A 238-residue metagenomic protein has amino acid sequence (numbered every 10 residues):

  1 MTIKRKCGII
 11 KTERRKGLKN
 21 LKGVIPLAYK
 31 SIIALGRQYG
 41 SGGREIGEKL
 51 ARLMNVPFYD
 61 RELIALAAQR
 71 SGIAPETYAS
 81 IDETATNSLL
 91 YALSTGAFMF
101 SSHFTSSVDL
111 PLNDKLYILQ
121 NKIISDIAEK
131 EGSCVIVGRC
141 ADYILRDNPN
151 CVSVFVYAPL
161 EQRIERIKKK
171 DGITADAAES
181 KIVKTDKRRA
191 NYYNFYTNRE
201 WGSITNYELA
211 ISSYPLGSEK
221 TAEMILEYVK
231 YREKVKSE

Functional and structural regions predicted by a protein language model:
Y29-R37, G132: Pre-Walker A (Motif I) flank of P-loop NTPase domains
L35-E48: Glycine-rich phosphate-binding P-loop
P57-A68: Short beta-strand-centered segment that lines the nucleotide-binding/catalytic pocket of NTP-utilizing
A68-S133: ATP-dependent small-molecule kinase phosphotransfer cores that center on conserved nucleotide phosphate-binding segments
N87-L93, T174-S218: Small-molecule kinase domains that catalyze NTP-dependent phosphoryl transfer to phosphate-bearing small molecules
D147-D171, A175-V183: Conserved phosphate-donor/acceptor-positioning beta-strand/loop module used by diverse small-molecule
